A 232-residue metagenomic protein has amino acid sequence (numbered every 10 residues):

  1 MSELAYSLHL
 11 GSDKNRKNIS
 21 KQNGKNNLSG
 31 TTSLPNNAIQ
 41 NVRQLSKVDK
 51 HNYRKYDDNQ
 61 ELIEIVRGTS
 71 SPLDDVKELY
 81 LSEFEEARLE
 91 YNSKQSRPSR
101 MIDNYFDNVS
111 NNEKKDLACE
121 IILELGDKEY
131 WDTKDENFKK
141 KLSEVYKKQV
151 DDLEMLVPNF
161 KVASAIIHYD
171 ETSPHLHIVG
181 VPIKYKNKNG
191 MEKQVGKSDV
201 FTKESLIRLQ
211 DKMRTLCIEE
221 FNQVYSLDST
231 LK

Functional and structural regions predicted by a protein language model:
M1-K232: N-terminal nicking endonuclease/strand-transfer module with a His-rich metal-binding environment and a catalytic Tyr
